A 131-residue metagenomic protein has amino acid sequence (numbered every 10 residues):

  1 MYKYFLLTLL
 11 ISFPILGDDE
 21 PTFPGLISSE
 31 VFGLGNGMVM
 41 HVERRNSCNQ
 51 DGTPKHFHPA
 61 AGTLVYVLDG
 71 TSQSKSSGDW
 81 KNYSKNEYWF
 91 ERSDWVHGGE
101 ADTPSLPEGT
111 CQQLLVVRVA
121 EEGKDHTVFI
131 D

Functional and structural regions predicted by a protein language model:
Y2-L10: Sec-dependent signal peptide hydrophobic core
F5-L6, I15-H41, N82, F90-R92 (+1 more regions): A short, N-terminal "cap"/entry segment at the start of jelly-roll beta-barrel domains of the cupin/DSBH fold
G35-N36, H58-P59, Y66, N82 (+1 more regions): Extracellular/periplasmic catalytic domains that process cell-envelope and extracellular macromolecules
S47, S77-V96: Short acidic-glycine-tyrosine-enriched beta hairpin
Q50-T63: A short beta-loop-beta micro-motif enriched in histidine and acidic residues
G52-P54, Q73, W89-S105: Histidine-centered metal-chelating micro-motifs
A60-G78: Glycine- and acidic-residue-biased ligand/ion/polar-headgroup-sensing regions
D94-D125: Ligand-binding loop in jelly-roll beta-barrel domains
